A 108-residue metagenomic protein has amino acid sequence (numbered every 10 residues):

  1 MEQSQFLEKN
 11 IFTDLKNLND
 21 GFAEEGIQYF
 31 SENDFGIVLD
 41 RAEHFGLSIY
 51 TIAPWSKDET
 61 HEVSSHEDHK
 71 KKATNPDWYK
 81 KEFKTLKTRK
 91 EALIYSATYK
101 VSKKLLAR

Functional and structural regions predicted by a protein language model:
M1-Y29: Long, contiguous N-terminal structural blocks used for assembly/anchoring
K9-L15, K57-H61, K103-K104: A broad, low-specificity signal for short, low-complexity segments enriched in glycine/proline and polar/charged
I27, S31-E32, S65: Helix N-cap / beta->alpha transition motif
Y29, F35-R41: N-terminal domain-onset segments
R41-R89: Acidic, low-complexity, intrinsically disordered interaction modules
T88-R108: Acidic, proline/glycine-rich low-complexity IDRs
